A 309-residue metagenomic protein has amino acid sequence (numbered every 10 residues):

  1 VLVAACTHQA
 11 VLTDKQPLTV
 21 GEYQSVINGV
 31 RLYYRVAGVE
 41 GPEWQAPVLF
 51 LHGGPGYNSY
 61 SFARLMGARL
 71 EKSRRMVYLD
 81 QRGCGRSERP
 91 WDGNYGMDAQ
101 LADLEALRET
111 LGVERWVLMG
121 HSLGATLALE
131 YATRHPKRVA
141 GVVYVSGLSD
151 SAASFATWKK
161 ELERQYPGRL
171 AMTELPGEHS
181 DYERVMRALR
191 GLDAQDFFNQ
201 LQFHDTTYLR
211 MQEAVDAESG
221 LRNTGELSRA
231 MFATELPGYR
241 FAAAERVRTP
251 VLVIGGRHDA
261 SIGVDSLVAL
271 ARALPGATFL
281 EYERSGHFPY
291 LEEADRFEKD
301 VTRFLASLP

Functional and structural regions predicted by a protein language model:
V30-E88: Conserved HGGG/HGGXW glycine-rich cap/lid loop of the alpha/beta-hydrolase fold
A99-W116: Conserved acidic catalytic loop of the alpha/beta-hydrolase fold
E114-T157: Conserved hydrolase catalytic core segment
V142-D181: Flexible "cap/lid" loop of the alpha/beta hydrolase fold
P176-T234, A243: Conserved alpha/beta-hydrolase catalytic His-Asp/Glu region
V247, V253-G255: Short beta-strand/loop motif that positions the catalytic acidic residue of the alpha/beta-hydrolase fold
A260-S266: Conserved alpha/beta-hydrolase "acid-adjacent" motif
A277-P309: Catalytic active-site module of serine/aspartate enzymes centered on a nucleophile-bearing elbow/loop
